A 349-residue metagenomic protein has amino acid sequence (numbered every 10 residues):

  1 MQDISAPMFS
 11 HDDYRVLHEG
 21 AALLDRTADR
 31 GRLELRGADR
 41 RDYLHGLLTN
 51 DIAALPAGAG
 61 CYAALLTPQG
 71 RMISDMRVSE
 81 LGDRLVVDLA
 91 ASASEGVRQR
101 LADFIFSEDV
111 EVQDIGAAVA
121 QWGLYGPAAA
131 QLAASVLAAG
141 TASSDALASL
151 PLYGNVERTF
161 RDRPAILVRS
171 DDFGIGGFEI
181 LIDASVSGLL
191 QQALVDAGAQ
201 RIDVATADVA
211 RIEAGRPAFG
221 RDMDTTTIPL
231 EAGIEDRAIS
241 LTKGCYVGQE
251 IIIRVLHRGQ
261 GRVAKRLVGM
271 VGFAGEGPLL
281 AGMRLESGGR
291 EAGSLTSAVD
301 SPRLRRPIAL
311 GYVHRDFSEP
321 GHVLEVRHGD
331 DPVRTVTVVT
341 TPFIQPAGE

Functional and structural regions predicted by a protein language model:
M1-Y62, L66, R71-D75: Acidic, proline/glycine-enriched N-terminal capping motif
A22-L24, G31-R32, R77-P217: Acidic, low-complexity central loop/insert segments
G37, V87, L124-G126, I180 (+3 more regions): Residue-level signal for inorganic ion chemistry
D39-L44, S94-V97, A129-A133, S185-Q192 (+2 more regions): Short, conserved charged micro-motifs
G58-G60, D145-F160, G215, G220 (+4 more regions): Glycine-centered loop/turn motifs
E179-L267, V271-G272: Anionic-ligand-binding alpha/beta catalytic cores of soluble enzymes and soluble regulatory domains that recognize
T227, G233-S240, Y246-Q249, I253-E349: Glycine-rich, small/acidic residue-mixed loop/short-helix segments
